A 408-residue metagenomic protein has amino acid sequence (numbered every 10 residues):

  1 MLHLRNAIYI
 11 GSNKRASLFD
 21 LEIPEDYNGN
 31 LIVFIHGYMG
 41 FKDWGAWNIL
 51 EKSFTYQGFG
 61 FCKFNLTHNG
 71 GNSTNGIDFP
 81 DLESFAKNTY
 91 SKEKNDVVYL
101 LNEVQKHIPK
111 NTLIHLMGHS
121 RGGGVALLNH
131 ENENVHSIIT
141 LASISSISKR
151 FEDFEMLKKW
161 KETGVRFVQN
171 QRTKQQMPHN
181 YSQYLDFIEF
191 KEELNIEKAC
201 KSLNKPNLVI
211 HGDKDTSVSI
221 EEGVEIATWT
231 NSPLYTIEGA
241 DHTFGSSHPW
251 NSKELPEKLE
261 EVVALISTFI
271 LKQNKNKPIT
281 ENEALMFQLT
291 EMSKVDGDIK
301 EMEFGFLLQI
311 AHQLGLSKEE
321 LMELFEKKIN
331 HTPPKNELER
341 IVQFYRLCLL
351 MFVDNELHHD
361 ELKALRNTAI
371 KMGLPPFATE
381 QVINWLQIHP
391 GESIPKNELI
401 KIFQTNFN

Functional and structural regions predicted by a protein language model:
M1-D26: N-terminal cap/lid segment of alpha/beta-hydrolase-fold proteins
D26-G70: Short, surface-exposed "cap/lid" segments of acyl-processing enzymes
W47, K205, V218-T228, P249: Short alpha-helix in the alpha/beta-hydrolase fold that links the catalytic acid
E83-H107: Alpha/beta-hydrolase active-site loop
N132-N180: Hydrolase active-site cap/lid region
S202-L203, V209-H211, D215: Short beta-strand/loop motif that positions the catalytic acidic residue of the alpha/beta-hydrolase fold
A240, F244-N276: Catalytic active-site module of serine/aspartate enzymes centered on a nucleophile-bearing elbow/loop
K272-N408: Small-residue-enriched hydrophobic alpha-helices in membranes
